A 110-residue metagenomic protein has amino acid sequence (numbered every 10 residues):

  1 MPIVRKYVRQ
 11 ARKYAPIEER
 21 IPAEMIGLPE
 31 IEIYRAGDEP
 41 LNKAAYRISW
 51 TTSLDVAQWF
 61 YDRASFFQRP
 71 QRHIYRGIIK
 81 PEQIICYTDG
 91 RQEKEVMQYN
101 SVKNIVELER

Functional and structural regions predicted by a protein language model:
M1-I33, D38-I48, T52-R110: Conserved NAD+-utilizing ADP-ribose enzyme module
